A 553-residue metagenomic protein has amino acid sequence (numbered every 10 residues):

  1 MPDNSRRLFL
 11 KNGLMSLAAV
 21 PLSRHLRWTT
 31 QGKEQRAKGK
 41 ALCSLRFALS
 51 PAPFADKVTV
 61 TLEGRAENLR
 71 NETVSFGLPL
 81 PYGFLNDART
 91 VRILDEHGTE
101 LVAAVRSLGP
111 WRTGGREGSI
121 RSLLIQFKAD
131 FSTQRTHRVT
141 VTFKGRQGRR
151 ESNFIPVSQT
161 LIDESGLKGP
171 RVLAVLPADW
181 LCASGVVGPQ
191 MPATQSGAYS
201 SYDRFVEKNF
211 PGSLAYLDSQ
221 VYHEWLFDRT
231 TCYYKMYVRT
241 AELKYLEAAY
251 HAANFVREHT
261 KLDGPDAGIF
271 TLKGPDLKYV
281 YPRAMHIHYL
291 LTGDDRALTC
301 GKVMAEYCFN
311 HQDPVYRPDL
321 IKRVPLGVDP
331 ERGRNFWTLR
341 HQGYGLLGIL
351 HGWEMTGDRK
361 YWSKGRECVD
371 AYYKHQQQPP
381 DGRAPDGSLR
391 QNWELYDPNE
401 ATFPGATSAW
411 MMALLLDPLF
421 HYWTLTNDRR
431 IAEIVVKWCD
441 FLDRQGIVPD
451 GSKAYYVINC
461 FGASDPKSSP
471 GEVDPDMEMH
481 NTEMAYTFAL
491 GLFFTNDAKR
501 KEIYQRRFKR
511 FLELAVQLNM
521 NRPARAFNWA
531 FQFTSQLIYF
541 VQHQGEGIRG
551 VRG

Functional and structural regions predicted by a protein language model:
P2, L8-W28: N-terminal export signals
F9, V91-I93, Q134, A241 (+2 more regions): Short low-polarity hydrophobic stretches
L17-A19, T99-L101, W423-L425: Short amphipathic alpha-helical segments with coiled-coil-like heptad repeat character
R24-A52: C-terminal segment of N-terminal export signals and the immediately downstream linker at the start of the mature
L45-F154: Alpha-mannosidase-like glycoside hydrolase catalytic domains involved in N-glycan trimming, generalizing to other
R146-G169: Terminal connector regions
D163-K453, V457-T482, Y486-R552: Catalytic cores of extracellular degradative/oxidative enzymes
